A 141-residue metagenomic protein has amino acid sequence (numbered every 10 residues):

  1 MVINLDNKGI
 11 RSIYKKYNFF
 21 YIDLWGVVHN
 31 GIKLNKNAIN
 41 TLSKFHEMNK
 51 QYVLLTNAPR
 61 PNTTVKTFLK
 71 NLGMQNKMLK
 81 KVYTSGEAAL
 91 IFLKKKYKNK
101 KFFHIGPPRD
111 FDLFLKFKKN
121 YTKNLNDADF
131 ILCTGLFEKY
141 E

Functional and structural regions predicted by a protein language model:
M1-E141: HAD-like aspartate-dependent phosphatase fold
